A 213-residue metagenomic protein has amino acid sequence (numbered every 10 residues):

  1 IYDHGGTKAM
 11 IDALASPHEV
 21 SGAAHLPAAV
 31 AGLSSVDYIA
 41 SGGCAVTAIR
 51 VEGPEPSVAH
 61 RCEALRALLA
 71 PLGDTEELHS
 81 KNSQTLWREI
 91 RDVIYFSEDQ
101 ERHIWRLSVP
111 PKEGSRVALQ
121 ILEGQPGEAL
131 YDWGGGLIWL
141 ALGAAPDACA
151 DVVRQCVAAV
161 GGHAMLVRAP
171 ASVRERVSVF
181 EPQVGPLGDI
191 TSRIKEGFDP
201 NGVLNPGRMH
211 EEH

Functional and structural regions predicted by a protein language model:
I1-E98: C-terminal substrate-binding/cap subdomain adjacent to the FAD-binding core in PCMH-type and related FAD-linked
L72-H213: Conserved glycine-rich FAD pyrophosphate-binding loop
